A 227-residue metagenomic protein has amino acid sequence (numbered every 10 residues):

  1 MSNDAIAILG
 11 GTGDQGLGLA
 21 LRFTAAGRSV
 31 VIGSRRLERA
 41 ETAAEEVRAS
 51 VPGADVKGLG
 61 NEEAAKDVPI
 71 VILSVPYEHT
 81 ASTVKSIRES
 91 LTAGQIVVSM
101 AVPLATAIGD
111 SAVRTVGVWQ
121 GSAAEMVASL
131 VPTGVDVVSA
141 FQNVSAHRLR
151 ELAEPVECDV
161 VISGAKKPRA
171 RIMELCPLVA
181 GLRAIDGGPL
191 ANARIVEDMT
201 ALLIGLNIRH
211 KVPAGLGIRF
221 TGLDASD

Functional and structural regions predicted by a protein language model:
M1-E46, L178: NAD(P)+-binding Rossmann beta1-loop-alpha1 motif at the extreme N-terminus of oxidoreductases
S2-A5, G94, E157: Phosphate-coordination loops involved in phosphoryl transfer and adenosine-cofactor binding
A5, S29-V30, D55, D159 (+1 more regions): Residues at the starts of beta-strands that form the adenosine-phosphate
S50-K57, T133-D136, L182: A short helix-to-beta-strand connector/capping loop
V51, D55, L59-I96, P103-D110: Rossmann-like NAD(P)-binding element
D110-Q120, E151-P168: Short beta-strand and adjoining strand-loop segment in the mid-core of the Rossmann-like NAD(P)-dependent dehydrogenase
V135-S145: Conserved beta-loop-beta element that borders a ligand/cofactor-binding pocket
C158-D227: Active-site-lining helix/loop region of Rossmann-like oxidoreductase modules
